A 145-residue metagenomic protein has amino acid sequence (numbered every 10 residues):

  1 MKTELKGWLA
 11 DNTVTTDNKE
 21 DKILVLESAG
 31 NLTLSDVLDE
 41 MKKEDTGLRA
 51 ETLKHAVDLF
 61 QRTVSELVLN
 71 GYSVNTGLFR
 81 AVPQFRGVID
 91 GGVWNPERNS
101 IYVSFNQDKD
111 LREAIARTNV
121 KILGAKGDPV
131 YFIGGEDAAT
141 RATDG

Functional and structural regions predicted by a protein language model:
M1-H55, L59-G145: Strongly charged
